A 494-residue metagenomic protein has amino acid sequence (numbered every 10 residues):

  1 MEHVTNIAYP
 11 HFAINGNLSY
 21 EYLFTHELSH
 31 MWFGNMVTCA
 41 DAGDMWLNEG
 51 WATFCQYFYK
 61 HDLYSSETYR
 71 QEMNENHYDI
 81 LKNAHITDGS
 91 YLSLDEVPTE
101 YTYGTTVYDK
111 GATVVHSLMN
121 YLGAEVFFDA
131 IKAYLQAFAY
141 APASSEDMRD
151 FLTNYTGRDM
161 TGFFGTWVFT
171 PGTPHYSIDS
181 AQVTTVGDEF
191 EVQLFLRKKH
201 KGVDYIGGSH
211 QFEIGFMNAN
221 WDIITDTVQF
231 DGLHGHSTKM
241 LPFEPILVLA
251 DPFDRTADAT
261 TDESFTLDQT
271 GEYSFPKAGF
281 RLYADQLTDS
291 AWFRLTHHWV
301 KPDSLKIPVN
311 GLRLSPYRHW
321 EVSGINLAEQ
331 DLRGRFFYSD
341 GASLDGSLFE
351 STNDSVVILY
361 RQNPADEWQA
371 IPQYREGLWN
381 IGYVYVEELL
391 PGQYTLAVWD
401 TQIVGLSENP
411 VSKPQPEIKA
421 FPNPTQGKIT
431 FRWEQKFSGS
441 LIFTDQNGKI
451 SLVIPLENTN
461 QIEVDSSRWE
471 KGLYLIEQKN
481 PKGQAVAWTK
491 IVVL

Functional and structural regions predicted by a protein language model:
M1-F195, G202-V203, V248: Hydrophobic alpha-helical and helix-loop surface patches within well-folded domains that function as non-catalytic
T166-Y205, D268-W292, L314-P316, G324: Surface beta-strand/loop "capping" patches
P174-S177, V183-D231, S237-L247, V356 (+1 more regions): Beta-strand-rich binding/interaction modules
P242-D258, Y383-I403: C-terminal beta-strand-rich structural cap/linker in extracellular carbohydrate-active enzymes
P252-E263, P481-A487: Short acidic/polar inter-strand loop motif in beta-rich domains
T266-L267, V398-F421: Residue-level detector of functionally pivotal "anchor" positions at catalytic/ligand-binding pockets or at interdomain
D303-V357, Q362-N363: Proteolytic processing hotspots in large secreted/extracellular or virion-associated proteins and select intracellular
P410-F421, T425-L494: C-terminal outer-membrane/trafficking sorting elements
